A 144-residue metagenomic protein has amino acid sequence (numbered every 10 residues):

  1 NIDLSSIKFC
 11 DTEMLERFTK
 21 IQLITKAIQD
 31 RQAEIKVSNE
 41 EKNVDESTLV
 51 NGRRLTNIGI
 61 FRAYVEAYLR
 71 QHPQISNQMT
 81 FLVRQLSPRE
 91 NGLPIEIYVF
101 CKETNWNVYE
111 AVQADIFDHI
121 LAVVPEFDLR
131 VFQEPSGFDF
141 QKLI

Functional and structural regions predicted by a protein language model:
N1-I144: Structured, soluble regulatory/oligomerization domains located on the cytosolic or IMS-facing side of membrane proteins
